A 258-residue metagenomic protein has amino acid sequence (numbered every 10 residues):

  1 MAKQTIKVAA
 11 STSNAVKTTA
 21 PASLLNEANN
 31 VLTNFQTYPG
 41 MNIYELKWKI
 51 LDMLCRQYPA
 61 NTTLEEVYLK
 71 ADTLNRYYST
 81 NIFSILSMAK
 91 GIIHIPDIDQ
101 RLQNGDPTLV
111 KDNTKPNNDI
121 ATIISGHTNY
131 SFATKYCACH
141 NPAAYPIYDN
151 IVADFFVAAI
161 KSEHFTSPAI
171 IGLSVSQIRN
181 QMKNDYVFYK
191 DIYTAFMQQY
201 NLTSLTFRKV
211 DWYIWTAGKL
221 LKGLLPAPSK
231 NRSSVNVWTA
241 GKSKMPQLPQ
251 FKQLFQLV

Functional and structural regions predicted by a protein language model:
A2-I124, P142-V258: An N-terminal alpha-helical hairpin/helix-loop-helix interaction module that forms a charged, gly/pro-flexible surface
T134-C139: Internal, hydrophobic cores of structured domains that mediate oligomerization or house catalytic pockets within large
